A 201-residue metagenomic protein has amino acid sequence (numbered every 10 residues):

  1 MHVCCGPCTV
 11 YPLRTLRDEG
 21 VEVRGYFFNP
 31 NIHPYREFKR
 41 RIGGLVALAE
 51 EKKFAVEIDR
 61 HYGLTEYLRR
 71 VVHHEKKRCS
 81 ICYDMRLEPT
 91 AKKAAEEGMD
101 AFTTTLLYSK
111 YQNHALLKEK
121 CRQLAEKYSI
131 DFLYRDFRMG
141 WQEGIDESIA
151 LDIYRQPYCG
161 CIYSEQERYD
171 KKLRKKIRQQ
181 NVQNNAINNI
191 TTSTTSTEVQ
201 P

Functional and structural regions predicted by a protein language model:
M1-P201: Nucleotide-activated chemistry modules centered on ATP-dependent adenylation/adenylyltransferase
